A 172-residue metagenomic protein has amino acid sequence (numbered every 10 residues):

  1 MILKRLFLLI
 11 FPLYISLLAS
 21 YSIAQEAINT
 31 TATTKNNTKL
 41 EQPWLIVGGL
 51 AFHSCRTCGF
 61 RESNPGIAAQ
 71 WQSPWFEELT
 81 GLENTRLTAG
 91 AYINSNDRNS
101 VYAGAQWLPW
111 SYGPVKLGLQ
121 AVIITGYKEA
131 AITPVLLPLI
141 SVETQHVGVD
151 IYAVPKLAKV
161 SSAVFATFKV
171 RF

Functional and structural regions predicted by a protein language model:
M1-L40: Cleavable N-terminal export/targeting peptides
Q25-R56, F60-A69: Transmembrane beta-strand segments of outer-membrane beta-barrel domains in Gram-negative and organellar OMPs
E26, A32-E41, P74-N84, W110-L117: Short loop/turn motifs that connect adjacent beta-strands in outer-membrane beta-barrel proteins
T31-T34, D97, P134-G148: A broadly tuned preference for mixed-charge, low-complexity surface segments
L45-A51, L82-I93, V115-Y127, V147-A158: Transmembrane beta-strand segments that form the barrel wall of outer-membrane beta-barrel proteins
S54-S63, A91-Y102, S111, I124-P134 (+1 more regions): Solvent-exposed loop/turn segments connecting transmembrane beta-strands in outer-membrane beta-barrel proteins
E62-A103: Detector for outer-membrane/organellar transmembrane beta-barrel domains, recognizing the amphipathic beta-strand
I67-S73, A89, A103-P109, L119 (+3 more regions): Residues on the lipid-exposed face of transmembrane beta-strands in outer-membrane beta-barrel proteins
